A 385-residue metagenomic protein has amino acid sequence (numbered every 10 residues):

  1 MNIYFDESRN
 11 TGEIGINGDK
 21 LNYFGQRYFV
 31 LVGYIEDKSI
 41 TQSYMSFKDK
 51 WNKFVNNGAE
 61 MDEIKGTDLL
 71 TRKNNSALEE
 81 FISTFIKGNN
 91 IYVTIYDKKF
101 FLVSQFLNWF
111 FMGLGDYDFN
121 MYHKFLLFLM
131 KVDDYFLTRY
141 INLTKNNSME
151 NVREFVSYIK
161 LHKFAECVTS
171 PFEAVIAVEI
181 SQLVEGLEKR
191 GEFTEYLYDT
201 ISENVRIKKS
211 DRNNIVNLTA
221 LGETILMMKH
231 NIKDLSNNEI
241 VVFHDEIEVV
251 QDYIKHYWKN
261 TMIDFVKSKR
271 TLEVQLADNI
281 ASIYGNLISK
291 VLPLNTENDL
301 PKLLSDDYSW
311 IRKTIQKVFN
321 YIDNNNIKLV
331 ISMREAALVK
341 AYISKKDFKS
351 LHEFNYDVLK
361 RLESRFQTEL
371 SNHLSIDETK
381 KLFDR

Functional and structural regions predicted by a protein language model:
M1-T94: An N-terminal structural lobe/cap that precedes and organizes the functional/catalytic core across diverse proteins
N89-R385: Charge-dense, low-complexity intrinsically disordered regions
